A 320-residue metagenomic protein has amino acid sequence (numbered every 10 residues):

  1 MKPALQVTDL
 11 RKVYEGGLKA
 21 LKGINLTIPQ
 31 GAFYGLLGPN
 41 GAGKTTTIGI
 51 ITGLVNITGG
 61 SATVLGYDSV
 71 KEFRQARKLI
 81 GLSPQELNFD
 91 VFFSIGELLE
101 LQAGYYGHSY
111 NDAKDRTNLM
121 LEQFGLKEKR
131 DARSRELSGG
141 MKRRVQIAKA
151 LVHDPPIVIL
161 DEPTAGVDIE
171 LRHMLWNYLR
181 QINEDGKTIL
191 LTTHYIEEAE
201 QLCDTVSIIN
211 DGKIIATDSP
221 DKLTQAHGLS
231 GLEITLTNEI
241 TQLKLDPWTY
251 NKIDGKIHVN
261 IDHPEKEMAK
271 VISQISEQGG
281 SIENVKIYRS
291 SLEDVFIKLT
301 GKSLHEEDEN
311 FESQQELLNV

Functional and structural regions predicted by a protein language model:
M1-A4, R11-G23, F73: A short, flexible loop at the N-terminus of ABC-type nucleotide-binding domains that lies
E100, G104, N111-K129: Conserved ABC ATPase "signature" region
R133-L137: Conserved ABC ATPase signature
D154: Conserved catalytic motifs of ABC-family nucleotide-binding domains
V158-D161: Catalytic Walker B motif of ABC-type/P-loop ATPase nucleotide-binding domains
W176-D262: ABC transporter nucleotide-binding domain
L229-K302: Short, charged/small-residue-rich alpha-helical element at the C-terminal edge of ABC transporter nucleotide-binding
